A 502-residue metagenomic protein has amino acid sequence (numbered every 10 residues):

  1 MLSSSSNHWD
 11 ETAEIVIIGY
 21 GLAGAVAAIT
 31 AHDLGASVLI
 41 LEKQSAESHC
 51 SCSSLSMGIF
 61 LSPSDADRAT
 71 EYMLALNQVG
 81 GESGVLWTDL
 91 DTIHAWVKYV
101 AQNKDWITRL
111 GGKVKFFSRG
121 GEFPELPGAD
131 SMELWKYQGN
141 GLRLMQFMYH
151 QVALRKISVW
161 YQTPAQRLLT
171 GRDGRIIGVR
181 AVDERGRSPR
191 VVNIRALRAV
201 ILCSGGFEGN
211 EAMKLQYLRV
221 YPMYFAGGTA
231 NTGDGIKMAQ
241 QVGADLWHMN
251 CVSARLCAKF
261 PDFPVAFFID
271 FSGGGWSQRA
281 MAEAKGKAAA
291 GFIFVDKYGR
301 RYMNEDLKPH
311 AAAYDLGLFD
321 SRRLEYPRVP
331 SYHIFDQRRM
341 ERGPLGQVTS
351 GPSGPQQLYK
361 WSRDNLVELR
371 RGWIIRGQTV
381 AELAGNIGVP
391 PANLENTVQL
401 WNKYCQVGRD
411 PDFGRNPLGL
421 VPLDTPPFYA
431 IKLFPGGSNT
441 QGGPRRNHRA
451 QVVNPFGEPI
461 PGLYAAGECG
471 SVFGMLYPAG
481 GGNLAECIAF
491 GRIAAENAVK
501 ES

Functional and structural regions predicted by a protein language model:
L2-D10, S37, K43-S158, Q162-R167 (+4 more regions): Conserved N-terminal/central alpha/beta ligand/cofactor-binding core
N7-A23, L39: Beta1/beta-strand and adjacent pyrophosphate-binding region of the FAD-binding site in flavoprotein oxidoreductases
W9-D10, I29, L39-E42, V192-R195 (+2 more regions): C-terminal structured subdomain/cap of oxidoreductase catalytic cores
G19, A196-L197, L202-S204, K297 (+1 more regions): Short, well-ordered coil/turn residues at beta-beta hairpins and beta-strand->alpha-helix junctions within
R167, N393-Y477: A glycine-rich dinucleotide-binding beta-alpha-beta segment and adjacent secondary-structure elements that constitute
L169-I194, V200: Conserved beta-strand-loop-beta-strand element in the redox core of flavoprotein oxidoreductases
R187-P189, I194-P264, D320, L484 (+2 more regions): Glycine-rich loop(s) and the adjacent beta-strand/alpha-helix scaffold that form part
I236, D245-N386: An anion/pyrophosphate-binding glycine-rich loop and adjacent beta-alpha core in soluble alpha-beta enzymes
